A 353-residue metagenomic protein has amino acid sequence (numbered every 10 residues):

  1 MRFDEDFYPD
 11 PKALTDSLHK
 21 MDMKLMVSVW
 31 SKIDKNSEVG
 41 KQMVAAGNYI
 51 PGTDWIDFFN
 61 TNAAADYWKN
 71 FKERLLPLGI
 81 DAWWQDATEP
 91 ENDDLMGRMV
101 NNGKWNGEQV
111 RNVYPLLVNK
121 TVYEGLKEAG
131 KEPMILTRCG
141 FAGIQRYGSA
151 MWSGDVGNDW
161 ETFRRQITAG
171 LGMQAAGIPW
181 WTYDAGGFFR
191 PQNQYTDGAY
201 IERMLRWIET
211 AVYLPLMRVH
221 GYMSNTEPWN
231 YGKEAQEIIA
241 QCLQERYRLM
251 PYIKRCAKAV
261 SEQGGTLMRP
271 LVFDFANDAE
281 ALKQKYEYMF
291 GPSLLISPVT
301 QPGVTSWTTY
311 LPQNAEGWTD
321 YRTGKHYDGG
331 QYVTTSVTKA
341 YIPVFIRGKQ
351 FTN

Functional and structural regions predicted by a protein language model:
M1-G348, T352-N353: Catalytic-domain carbohydrate-binding cleft regions of carbohydrate-active enzymes
